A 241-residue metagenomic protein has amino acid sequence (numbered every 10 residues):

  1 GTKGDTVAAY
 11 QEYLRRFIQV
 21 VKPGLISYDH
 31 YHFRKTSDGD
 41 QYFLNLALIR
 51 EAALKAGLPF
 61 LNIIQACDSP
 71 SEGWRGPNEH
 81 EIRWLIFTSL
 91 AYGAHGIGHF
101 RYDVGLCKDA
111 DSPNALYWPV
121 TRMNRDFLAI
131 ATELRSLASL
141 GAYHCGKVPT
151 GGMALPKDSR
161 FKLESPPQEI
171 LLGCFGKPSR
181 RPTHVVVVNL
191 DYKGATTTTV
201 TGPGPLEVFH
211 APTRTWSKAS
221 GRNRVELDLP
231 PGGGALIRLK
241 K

Functional and structural regions predicted by a protein language model:
G1-P205, H210-K241: Glycan-processing catalytic domains of CAZymes
